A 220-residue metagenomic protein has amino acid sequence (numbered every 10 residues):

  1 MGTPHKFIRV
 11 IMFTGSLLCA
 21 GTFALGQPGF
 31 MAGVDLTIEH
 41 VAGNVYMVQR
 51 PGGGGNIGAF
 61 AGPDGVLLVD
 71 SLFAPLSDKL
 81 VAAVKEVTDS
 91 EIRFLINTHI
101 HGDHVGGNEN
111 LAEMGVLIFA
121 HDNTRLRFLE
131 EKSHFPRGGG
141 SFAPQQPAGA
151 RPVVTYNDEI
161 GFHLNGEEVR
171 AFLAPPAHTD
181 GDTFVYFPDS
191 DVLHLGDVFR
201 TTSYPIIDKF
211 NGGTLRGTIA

Functional and structural regions predicted by a protein language model:
M1-F7: N-terminal secretory signal peptides that target proteins for export/translocation
V10-T22: Bacterial N-terminal signal peptides
A24-G26: Boundary at the C-terminal end of the N-terminal hydrophobic targeting segment
G29, D35, H40, R125-A174 (+2 more regions): Metallo-beta-lactamase
L36-V84, T183-F187, D191-D197: Conserved beta-strand hairpin/beta-sheet module of binuclear metal-dependent hydrolase folds, prominently
I38, G62-L67, P75-F119: Active-site metal-binding motif and surrounding structural segment of the metallo-beta-lactamase
G65-V66, S71-P75, G161, E168-A220: Metallo-beta-lactamase
